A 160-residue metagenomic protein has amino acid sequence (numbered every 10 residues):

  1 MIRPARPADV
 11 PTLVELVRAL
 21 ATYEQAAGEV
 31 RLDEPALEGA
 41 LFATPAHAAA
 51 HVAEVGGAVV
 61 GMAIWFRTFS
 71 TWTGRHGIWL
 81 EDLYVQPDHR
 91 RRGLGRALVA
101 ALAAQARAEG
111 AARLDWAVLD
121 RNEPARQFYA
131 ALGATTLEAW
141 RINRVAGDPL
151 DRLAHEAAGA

Functional and structural regions predicted by a protein language model:
M1-E15: A short beta-loop-alpha structural element at the N-terminal edge of CoA-dependent acyl/N-acetyltransferase catalytic
V14-A40: Conserved GNAT-fold acetyl-CoA-binding loop/helix
G39-V52, W79: A short helix-loop-beta-strand connector motif used in the catalytic cores of GNAT acetyltransferases and, in some
V52, A58-R67, W79: Conserved beta-strand in the GNAT
A53, R91-R96: Glycine-rich acyl-CoA binding loop
L83-R90: A short, internal acetyl-CoA/4′-phosphopantetheine-binding micro-motif in the GNAT/acyltransferase core
R96, A100, D120-A139, V145 (+1 more regions): Conserved active-site alpha-helix within GNAT-family acetyltransferase domains
R107-V118: Conserved GNAT acetyl-CoA-binding A-motif
